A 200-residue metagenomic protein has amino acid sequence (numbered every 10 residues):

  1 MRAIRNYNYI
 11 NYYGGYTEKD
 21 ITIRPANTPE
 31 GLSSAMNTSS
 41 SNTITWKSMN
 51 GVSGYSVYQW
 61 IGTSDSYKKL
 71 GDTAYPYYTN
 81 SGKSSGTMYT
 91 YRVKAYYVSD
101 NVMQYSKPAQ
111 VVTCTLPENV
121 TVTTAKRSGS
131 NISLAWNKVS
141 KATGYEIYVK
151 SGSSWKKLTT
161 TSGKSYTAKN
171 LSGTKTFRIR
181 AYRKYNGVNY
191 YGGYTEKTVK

Functional and structural regions predicted by a protein language model:
M1-Y9, N80-N101, A168-N189: Beta-strand-rich modules
A3-R5, S48, Q59-I61, A95-Y97 (+3 more regions): Residue-level signal for short segments within beta-strands and strand-turn junctions of well-structured beta-sheet
I10-N50, S85, V102-K141, V188-K200: Pro/Thr/Ser/Gly-rich low-complexity, intrinsically disordered linker/stalk tracts
W46, Y55, Y67, Y89-Y91 (+6 more regions): Conserved hydrophobic/aromatic "anchor" residues that stabilize well-ordered secondary structure elements
G51-K69, K141-K157: Extracellular low-complexity, O-glycosylation-prone stalks/linkers
K69-A74, K157-G163: Short beta-strand segments within Ig-like beta-sandwich modules, predominantly Fibronectin type-III
P76-Y78, K164-T167: Short strand-edge motifs at loop-to-beta-strand transitions and within beta-strands of extracellular beta-rich domains
